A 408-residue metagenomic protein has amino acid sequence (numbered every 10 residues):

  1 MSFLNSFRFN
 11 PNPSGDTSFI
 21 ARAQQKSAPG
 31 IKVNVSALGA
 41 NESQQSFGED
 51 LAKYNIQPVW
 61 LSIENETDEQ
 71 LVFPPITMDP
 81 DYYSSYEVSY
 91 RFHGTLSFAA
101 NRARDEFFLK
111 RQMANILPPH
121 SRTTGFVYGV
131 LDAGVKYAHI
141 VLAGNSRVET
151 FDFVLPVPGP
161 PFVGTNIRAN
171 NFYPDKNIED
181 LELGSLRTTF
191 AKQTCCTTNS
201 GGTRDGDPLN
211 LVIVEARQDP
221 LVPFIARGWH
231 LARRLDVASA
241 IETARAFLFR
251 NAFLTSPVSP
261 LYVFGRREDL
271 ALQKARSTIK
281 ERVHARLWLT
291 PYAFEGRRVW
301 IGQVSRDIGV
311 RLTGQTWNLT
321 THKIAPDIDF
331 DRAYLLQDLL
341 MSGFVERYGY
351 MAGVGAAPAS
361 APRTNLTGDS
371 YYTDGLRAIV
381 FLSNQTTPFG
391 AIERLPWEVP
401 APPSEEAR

Functional and structural regions predicted by a protein language model:
F3-F9, D81, R111-P174: Surface-exposed edge beta-strand/loop patches
R8-Y54, F190-K192: Low-complexity, acidic Ser/Thr/Pro/Gly-rich terminal tails and inter-domain linkers that flank the onset of structured
S43-S62, E66-Q70, I116-P118, G201-G202: Short, solvent-exposed beta-strand/turn "edge" segments of beta-rich domains on protein surfaces
Q45-D50, N65, M113-A114, G206-I213 (+1 more regions): Second-shell loop/turn segments in exported
Q57, L235-S404: A cross-kingdom signal targeting lumenal/periplasmic-facing segments of multi-pass membrane and secretory-pathway
E66-P118, T123: The feature marks short-to-medium sequence segments in extracytoplasmic or secretory-pathway proteins
E69-T77, A138-I140, L221-I225: Short, hydrophobic/aromatic beta-strand segments
Q193-P223: Terminal, regulation- and interaction-focused segments at domain boundaries
